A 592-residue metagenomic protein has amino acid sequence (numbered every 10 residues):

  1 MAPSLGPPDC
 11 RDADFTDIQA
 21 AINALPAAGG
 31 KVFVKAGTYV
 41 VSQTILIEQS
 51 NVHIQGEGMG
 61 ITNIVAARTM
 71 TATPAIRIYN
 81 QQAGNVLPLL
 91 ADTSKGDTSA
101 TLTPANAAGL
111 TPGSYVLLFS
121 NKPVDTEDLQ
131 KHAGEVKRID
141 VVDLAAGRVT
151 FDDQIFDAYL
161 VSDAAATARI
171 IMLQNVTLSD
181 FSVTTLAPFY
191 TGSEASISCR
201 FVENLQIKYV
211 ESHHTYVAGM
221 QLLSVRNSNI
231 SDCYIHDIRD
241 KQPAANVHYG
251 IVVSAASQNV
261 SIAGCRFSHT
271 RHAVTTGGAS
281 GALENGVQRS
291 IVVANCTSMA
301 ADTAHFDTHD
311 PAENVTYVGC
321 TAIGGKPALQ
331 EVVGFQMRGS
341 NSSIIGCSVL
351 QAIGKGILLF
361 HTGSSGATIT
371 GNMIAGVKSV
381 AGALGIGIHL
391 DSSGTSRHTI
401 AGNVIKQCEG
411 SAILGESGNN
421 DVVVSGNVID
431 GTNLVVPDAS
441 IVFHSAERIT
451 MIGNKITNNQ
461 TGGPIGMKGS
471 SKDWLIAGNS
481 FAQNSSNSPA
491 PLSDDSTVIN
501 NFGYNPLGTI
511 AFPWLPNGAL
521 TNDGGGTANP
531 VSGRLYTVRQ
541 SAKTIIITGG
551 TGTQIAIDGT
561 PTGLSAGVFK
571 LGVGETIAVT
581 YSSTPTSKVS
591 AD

Functional and structural regions predicted by a protein language model:
A2-F33, A105-T111: Acidic Gly/Asp/Thr-rich repetitive segments characteristic of extracellular carbohydrate-active and adhesion proteins
F15, Q19, N23-H53, E57-M70 (+3 more regions): N-terminal extracellular ligand-recognition/capping segment immediately after the signal peptide
A21, K31-K35, I54-Q55, L178 (+3 more regions): Beta-rich globular "head" domains
A27, Q49-S50, M59, G134 (+33 more regions): Parallel beta-helix/beta-solenoid
V41-T44, N63-A67, A187-A195, Y216-L222 (+11 more regions): Short glycine/acidic-rich loop motifs that flank beta-strands on beta-rich extracellular proteins
I61-D153: Autoprocessing Asn-cyclization modules and mimics
S114-L144, S182-Q288, H305: Right-handed parallel beta-helix
